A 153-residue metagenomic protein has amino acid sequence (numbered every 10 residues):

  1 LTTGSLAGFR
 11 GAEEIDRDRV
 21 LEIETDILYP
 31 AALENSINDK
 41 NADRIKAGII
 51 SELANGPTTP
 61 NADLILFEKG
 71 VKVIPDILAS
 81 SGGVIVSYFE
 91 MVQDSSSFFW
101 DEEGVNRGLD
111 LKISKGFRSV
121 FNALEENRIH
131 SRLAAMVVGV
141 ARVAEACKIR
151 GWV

Functional and structural regions predicted by a protein language model:
L1-N41: A structured beta-alpha segment of the ubiquitous adenosine-cofactor-binding alpha/beta core
D43-V153: Adenosine-phosphate binding glycine-rich loop
